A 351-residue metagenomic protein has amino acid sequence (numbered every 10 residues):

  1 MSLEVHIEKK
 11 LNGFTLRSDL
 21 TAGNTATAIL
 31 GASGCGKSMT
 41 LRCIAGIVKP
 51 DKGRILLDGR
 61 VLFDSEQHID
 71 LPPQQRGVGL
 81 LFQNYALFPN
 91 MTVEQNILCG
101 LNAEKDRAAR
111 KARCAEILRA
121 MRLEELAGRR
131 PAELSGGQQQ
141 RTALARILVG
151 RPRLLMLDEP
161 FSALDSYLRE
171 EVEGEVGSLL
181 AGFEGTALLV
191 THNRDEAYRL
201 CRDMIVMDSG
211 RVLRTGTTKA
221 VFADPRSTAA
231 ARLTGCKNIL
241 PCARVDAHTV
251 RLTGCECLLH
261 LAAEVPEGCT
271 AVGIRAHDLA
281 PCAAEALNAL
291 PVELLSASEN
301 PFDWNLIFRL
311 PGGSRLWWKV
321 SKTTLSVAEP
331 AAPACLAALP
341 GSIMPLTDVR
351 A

Functional and structural regions predicted by a protein language model:
V5-A26, L30-A32, S38-M39, G46-K49 (+3 more regions): Non-catalytic connector elements of ABC transporters
T25, P73-V78, F82-N84, R113 (+1 more regions): ABC transporter nucleotide-binding domains
S38-L41, R141-T142: ABC ATPase nucleotide-binding domain helices that frame the ATP-binding cleft
R42-C43, D203: The short alpha-helix immediately C-terminal to the Walker A/P-loop
I47, V78, F82-F88, N193: Catalytic "switch" loops of ABC-type ATPases
V48-K49, L56, N102, A181: A position-specific signal in ABC ATPase nucleotide-binding domains
G53-S65: Conserved ABC transporter NBD signature motif
G77, T92-A229: ABC ATPase nucleotide-binding domains
